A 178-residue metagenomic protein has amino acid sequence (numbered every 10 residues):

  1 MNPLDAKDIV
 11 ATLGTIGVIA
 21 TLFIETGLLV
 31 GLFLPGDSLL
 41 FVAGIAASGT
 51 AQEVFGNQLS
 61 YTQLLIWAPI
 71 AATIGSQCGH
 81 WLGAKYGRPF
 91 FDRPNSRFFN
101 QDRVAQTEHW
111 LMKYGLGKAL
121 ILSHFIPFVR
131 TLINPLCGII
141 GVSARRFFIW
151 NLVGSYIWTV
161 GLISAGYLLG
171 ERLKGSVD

Functional and structural regions predicted by a protein language model:
M1-A20, I45-R146, E171-D178: Membrane-interfacial helix-loop-helix
I16-G17, L40, V104, L162 (+1 more regions): A general structural signal for well-ordered alpha-helical segments in protein cores
I19-L40, L122: Transmembrane alpha-helix interface/packing and boundary motifs in multi-pass membrane proteins, characterized by
I24, G36, I74, I140-V142 (+1 more regions): Single, functionally critical "micro-switch" positions that shape active/binding sites and transmembrane helices
G27, W81, S164-L168: Structural signature of transmembrane alpha-helix termini at the membrane-water interface
L32, V42, R93-P94, V160: Residues that scaffold the ATP/ADP-binding catalytic core of kinase and kinase-like folds
I149-D178: C-terminal membrane module of polytopic membrane proteins
